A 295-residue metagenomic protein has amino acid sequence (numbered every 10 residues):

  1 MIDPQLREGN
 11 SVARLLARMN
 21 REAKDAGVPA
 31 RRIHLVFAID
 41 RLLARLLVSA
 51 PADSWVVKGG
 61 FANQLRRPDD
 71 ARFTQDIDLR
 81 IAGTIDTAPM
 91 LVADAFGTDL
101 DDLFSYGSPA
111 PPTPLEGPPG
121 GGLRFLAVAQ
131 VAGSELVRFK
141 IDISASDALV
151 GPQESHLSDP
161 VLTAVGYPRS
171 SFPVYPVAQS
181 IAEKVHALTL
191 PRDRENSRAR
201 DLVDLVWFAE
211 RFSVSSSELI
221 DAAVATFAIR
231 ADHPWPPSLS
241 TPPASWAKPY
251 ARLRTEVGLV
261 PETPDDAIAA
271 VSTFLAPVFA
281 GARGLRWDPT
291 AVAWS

Functional and structural regions predicted by a protein language model:
M1-W55, L65-S295: Structured mid-to-C-terminal alpha-helical surface segments
V57-F61: Glycine-rich beta-strand-to-loop/alpha-helix junction loops that act as flexible
